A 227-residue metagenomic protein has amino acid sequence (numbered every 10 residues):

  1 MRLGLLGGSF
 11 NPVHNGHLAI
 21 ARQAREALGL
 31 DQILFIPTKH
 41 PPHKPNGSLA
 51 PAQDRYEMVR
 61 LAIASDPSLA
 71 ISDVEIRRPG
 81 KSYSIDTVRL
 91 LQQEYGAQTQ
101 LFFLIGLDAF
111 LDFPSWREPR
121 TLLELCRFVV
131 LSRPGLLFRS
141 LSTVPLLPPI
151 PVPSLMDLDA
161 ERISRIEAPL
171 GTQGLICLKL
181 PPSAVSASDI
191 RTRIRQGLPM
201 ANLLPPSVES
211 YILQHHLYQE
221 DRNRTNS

Functional and structural regions predicted by a protein language model:
M1-S227: Nucleotidyltransferase catalytic core that binds NTPs
